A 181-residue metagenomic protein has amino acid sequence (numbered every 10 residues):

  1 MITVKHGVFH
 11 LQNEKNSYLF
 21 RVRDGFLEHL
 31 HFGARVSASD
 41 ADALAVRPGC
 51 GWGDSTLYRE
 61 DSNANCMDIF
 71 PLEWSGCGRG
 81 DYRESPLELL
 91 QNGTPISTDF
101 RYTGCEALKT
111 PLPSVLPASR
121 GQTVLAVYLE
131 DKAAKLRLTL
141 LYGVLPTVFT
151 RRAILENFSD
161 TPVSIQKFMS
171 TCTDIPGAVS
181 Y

Functional and structural regions predicted by a protein language model:
M1-Y181: N-terminal accessory beta-strand-rich subdomains and adjacent acidic, glycine-rich linkers that precede catalytic cores
